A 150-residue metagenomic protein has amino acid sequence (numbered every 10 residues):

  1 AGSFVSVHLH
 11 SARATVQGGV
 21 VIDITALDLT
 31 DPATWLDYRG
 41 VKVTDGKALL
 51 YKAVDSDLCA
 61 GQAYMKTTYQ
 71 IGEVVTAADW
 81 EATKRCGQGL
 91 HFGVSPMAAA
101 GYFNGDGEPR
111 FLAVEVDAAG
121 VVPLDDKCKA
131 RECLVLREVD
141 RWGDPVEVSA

Functional and structural regions predicted by a protein language model:
A1-A150: Short, glycine-biased loop/turn motifs at secondary-structure junctions and in low-complexity Ser/Thr/Pro-rich termini
